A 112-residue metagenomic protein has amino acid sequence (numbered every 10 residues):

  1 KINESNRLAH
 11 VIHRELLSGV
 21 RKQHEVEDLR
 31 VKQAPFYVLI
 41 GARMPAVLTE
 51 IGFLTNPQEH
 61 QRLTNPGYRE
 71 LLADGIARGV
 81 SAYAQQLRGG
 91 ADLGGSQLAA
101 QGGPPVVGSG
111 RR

Functional and structural regions predicted by a protein language model:
K1-R112: Active-site-proximal helix/loop segments of hydrolytic enzymes
